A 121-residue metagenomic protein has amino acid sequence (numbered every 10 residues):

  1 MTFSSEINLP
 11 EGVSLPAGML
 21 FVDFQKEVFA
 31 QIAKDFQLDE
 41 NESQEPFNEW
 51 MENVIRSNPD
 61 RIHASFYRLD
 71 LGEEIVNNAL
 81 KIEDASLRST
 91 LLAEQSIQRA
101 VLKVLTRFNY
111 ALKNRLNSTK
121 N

Functional and structural regions predicted by a protein language model:
M1-E42: Charged, compositionally biased N-terminal leader segments and the immediate start of the first structured element
P46-M51: Feature detects long, helix-prone N-terminal segments enriched in hydrophobes
I55-R99: Amphipathic protein-protein interaction modules
E83-N121: Amphipathic alpha-helical binding modules
